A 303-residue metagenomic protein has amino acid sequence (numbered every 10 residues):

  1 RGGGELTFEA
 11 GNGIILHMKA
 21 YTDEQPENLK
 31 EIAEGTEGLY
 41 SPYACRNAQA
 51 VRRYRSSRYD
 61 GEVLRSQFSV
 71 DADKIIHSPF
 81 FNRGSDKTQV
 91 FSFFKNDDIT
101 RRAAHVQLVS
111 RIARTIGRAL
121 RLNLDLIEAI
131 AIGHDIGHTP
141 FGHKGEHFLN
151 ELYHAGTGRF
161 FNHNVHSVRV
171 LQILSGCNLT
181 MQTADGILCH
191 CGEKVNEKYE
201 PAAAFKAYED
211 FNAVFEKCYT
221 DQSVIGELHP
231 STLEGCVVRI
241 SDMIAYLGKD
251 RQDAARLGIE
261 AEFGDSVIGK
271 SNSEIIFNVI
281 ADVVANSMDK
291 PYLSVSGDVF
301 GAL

Functional and structural regions predicted by a protein language model:
G2-A103, L108-I116, N123, F160-F161 (+2 more regions): Histidine-centered, transition-metal-coordinating active-site segments
I76, R121, G137-P140: Short coil/turn residues that cap or connect secondary-structure elements
L120, A131: Basic, low-complexity intrinsically disordered segments
D125, A129, H143-R159, R256-G258: Post-HEXXH active-site segment of zinc metalloproteases
G133-F141, A245: Short active-site segment of divalent metal-dependent hydrolases/proteases that encodes the spacing between
T139-G145, K198-E200: Short, conserved acidic/polar surface loops in the N-terminal third of protein domains
